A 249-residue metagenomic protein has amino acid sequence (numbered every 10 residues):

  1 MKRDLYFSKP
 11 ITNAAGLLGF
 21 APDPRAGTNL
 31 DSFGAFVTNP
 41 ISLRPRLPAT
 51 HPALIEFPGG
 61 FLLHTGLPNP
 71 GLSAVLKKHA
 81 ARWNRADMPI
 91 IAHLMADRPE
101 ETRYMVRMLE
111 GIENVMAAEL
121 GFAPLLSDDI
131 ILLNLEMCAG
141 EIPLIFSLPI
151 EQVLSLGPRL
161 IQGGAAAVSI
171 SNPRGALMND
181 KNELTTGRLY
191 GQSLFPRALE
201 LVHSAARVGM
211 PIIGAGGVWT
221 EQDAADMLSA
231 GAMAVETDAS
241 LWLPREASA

Functional and structural regions predicted by a protein language model:
M1-P89: N-terminal capping/small domains of soluble enzymes
K9-A15, G34-N39, I90-L94, M116-L120 (+4 more regions): Hydrophobic faces of well-ordered beta-strands that scaffold small-molecule active sites in alpha/beta enzyme cores
P22-T28, T102-G111, E151-A166, E200-G214 (+1 more regions): Catalytic cores of alpha/beta
T28-D31, K78-D87, V106-N114, N134-G140 (+2 more regions): Acidic (Asp/Glu)-rich catalytic clusters
T38-R44, M116-P124, A167-M178, G217-A249: Glycine-rich phosphate-binding active-site loops on the catalytic face of alpha/beta enzymes
P58-D129: Active-site beta->alpha loop and helix N-cap motifs at the rims of alpha/beta catalytic domains
A74-I90, M137-P143, L201-I213: A structural motif corresponding to the C-terminal end of an alpha-helix and its immediate exit/capping segment
L120-D129, L156-M210, P244-A249: Glycine/Thr-rich beta-alpha phosphate-binding loop at enzyme active sites
